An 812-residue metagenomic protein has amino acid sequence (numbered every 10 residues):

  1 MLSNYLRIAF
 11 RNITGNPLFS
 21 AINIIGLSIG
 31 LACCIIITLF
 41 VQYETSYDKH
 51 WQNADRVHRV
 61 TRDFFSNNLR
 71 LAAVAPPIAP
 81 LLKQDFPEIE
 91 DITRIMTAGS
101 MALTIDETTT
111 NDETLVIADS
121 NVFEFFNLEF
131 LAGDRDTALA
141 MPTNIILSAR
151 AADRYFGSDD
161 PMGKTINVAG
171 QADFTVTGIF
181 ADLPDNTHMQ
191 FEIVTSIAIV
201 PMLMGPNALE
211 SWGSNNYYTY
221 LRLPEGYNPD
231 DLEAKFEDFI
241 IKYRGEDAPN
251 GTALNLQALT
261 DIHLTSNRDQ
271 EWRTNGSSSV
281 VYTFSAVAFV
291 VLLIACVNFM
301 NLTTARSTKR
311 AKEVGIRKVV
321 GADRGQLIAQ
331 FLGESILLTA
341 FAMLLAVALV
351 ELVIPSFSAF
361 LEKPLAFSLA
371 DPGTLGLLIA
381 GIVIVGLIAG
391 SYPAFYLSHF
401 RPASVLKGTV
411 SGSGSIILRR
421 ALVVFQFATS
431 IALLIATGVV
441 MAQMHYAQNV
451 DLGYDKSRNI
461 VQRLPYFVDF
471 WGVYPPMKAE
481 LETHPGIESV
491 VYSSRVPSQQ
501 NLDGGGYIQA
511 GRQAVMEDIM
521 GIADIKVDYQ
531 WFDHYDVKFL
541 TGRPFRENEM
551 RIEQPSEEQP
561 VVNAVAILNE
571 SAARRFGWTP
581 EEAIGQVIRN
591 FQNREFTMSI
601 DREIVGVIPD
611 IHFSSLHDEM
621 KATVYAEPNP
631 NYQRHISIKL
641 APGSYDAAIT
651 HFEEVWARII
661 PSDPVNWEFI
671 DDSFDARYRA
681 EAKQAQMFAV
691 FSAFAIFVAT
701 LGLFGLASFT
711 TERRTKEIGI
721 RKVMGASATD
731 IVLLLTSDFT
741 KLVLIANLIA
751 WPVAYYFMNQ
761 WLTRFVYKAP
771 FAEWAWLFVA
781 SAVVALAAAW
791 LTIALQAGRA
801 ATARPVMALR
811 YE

Functional and structural regions predicted by a protein language model:
M1-A21, E271-R273, L302-I336, A340 (+3 more regions): Alpha-helical transmembrane segments of integral membrane proteins
M1-R11, G15, F19, W51 (+11 more regions): Membrane-helix entry/capping segments
I13-N16, N23, E44, V60 (+27 more regions): Generic structural signal for small/hydrophobic residues in well-ordered secondary structure, especially within
G15-V41, G276-K312, A340, L418-Q443 (+3 more regions): Hydrophobic alpha-helical transmembrane segments of multi-pass inner-membrane transport and secretion
N16-P17, A295-L337, G702-T740, A803: Interfacial "coupling" helices/loops that link adjacent transmembrane helices in transporter permeases
A32, I36-L39, N255, I336-P402 (+2 more regions): Small-residue-rich transmembrane alpha-helices
I37-M101, W212-Y220, E233-K235, N255-L264 (+4 more regions): Membrane-proximal extracellular/periplasmic loop immediately following the first transmembrane helix
D119-L131, I145-S279, P476-A680: Mid-to-C-terminal secondary-structure elements that act as membrane-proximal/extracytoplasmic interface segments
